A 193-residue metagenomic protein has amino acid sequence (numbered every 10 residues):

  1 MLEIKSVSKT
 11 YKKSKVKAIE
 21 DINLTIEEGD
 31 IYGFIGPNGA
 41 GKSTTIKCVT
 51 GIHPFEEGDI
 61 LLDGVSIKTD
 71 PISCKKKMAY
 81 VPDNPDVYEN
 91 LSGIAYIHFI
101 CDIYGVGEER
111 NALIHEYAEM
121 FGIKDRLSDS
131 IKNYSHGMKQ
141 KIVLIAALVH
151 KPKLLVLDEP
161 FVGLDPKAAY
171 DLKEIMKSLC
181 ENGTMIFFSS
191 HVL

Functional and structural regions predicted by a protein language model:
P37-G41: Walker A (P-loop) phosphate-binding loop of ABC-type ATPase nucleotide-binding domains
T50: Helix-to-loop junction immediately C-terminal to a conserved catalytic motif
G58-T69, S73-C74: Conserved ABC transporter NBD signature motif
H98, D102-G105, E109-R126: Conserved ABC ATPase "signature" region
L155-E159: Catalytic Walker B motif of ABC-type/P-loop ATPase nucleotide-binding domains
A169-N182: Helical segment within the ABC ATPase nucleotide-binding domain
